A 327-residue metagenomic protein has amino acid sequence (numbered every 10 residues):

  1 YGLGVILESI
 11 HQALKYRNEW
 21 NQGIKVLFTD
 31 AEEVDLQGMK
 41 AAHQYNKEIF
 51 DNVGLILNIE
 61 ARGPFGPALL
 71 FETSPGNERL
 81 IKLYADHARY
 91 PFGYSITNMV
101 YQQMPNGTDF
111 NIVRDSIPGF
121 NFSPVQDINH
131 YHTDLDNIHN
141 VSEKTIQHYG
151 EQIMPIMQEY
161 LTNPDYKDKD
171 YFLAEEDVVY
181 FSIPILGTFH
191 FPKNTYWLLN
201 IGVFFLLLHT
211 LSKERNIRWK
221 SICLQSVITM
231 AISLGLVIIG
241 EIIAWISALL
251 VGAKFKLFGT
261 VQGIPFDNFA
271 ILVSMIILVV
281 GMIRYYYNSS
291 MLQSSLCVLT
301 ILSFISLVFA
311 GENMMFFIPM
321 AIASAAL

Functional and structural regions predicted by a protein language model:
Y1-H190: Soluble extramembrane regions of membrane proteins in the secretory/endomembrane system
M157-Y166, N194-W197, I228-G235: Alpha-helical transmembrane segments of integral membrane proteins, especially early/N-terminal helices
Y171-F204, I217-I222, F266: Cytosolic-side membrane-insertion boundary helix
F204-L327: Alpha-helical transmembrane segments of integral membrane proteins
